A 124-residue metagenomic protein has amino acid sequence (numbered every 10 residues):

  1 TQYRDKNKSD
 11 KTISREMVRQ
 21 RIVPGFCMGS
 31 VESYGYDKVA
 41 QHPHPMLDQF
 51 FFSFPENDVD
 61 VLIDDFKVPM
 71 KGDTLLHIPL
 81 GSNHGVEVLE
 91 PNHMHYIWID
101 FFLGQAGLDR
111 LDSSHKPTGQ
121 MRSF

Functional and structural regions predicted by a protein language model:
T1, P91-R110: A short hydrophobic beta-strand segment most commonly corresponding to one strand of the jelly-roll/cupin
T1-K38, S123-F124: A short, N-terminal "cap"/entry segment at the start of jelly-roll beta-barrel domains of the cupin/DSBH fold
V18-R21, Q41-H44, F52-S53: Short, conserved, surface-exposed binding loops centered on an aromatic residue
S30-V31, F50, L75-H77, W98: Conserved hydrophobic/aromatic beta-strand scaffold that supports enzyme active sites
G35-Q49, G72: A short beta-loop-beta micro-motif enriched in histidine and acidic residues
D48-G72: A short beta-strand-loop-beta hairpin characteristic of the jelly-roll/cupin
M70-E90, D100-F101: Conserved metal-binding segment of the jelly-roll/cupin
G104-F124: Extended, charge-rich intrinsically disordered regulatory tails
